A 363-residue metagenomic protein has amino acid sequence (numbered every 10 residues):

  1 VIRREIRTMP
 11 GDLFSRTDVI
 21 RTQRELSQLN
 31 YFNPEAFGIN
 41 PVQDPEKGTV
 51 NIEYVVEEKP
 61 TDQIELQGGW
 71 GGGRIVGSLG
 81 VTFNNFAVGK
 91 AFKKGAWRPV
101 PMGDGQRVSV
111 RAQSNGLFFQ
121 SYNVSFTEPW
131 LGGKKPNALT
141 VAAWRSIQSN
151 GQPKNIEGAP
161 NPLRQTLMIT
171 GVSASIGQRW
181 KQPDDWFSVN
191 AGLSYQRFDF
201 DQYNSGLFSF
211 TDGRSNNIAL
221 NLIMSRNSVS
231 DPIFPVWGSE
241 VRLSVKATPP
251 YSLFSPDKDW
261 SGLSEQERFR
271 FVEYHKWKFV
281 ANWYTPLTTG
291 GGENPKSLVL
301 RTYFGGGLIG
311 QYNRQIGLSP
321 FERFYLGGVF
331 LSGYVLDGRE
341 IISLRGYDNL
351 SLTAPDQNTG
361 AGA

Functional and structural regions predicted by a protein language model:
V1-T8: N-terminal periplasmic "start-of-domain" segments of outer-membrane beta-barrel proteins
I2, V56, Y303-G305: Hydrophobic aliphatic residue packing
I6, R145, A247: Short, histidine-centered active-site or binding-site loop motifs used for metal coordination, general acid-base
T8-G11, Q266-R268: Short histidine-centered catalytic/ligand-binding loop motif
D12-E240, R345-G362: Gram-negative/organellar outer-membrane beta-barrel architecture
P45-G48, D62-G71, T82, N204-A363: C-terminal outer-membrane beta-barrel translocator/porin domains of Gram-negative envelope proteins and their
